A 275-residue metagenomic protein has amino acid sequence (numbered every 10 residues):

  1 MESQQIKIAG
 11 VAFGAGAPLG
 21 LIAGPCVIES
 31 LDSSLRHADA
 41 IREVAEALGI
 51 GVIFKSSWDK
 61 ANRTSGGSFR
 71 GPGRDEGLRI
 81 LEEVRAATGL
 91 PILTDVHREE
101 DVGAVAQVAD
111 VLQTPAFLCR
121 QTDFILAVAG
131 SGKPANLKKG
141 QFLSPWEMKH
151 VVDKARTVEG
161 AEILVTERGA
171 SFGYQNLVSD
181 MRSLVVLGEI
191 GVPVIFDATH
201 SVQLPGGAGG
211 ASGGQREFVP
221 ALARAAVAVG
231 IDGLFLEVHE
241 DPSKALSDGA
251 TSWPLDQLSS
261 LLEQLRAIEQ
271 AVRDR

Functional and structural regions predicted by a protein language model:
M1-L21, R79, Q270-R275: N-terminal amphipathic alpha-helix/helix-capping segment at the start of soluble metabolic enzymes
P18-I22, G49-K55, P91-L93, D110-V111 (+4 more regions): Structural preference for beta-strand elements that scaffold enzyme active sites
P25-S34, V52-R74, H239-G249: Glycine-rich, proline-tolerant flexible connector loops at the mouths of alpha/beta enzymes
S34, A38, R42, V102 (+3 more regions): A short alpha/beta connector and helix-capping loop motif
A40-L48, F69-L93, V128-P134, L184-V194 (+2 more regions): Alpha-helix-loop-beta-strand connector modules within alpha/beta enzyme cores
G67-D75, V111-L118, Y174-M181, V202-V227 (+2 more regions): Active-site-adjacent loop and "lid" segments of alpha/beta metabolic enzymes
P72-G73, A87-D101, D110-D123, P134-P145 (+1 more regions): Catalytic beta/alpha-barrel core
S131-V238: Catalytic alpha/beta core domains of metabolic enzymes, predominantly
